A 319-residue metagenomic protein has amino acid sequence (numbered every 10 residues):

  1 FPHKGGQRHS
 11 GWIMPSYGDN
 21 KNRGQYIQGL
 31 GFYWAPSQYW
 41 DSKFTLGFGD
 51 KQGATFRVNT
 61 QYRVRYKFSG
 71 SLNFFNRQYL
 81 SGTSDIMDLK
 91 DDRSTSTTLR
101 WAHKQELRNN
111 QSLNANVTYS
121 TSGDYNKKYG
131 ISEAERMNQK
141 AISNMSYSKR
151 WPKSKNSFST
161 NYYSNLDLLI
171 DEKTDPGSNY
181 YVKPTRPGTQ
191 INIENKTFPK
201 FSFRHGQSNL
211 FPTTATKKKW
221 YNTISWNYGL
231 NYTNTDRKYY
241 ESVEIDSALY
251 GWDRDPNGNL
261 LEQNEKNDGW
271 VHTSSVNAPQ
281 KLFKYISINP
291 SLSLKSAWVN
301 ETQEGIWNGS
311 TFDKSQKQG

Functional and structural regions predicted by a protein language model:
F1-G319: Outer-membrane beta-barrel proteins and related beta-barrel translocases across Gram-negative bacteria
